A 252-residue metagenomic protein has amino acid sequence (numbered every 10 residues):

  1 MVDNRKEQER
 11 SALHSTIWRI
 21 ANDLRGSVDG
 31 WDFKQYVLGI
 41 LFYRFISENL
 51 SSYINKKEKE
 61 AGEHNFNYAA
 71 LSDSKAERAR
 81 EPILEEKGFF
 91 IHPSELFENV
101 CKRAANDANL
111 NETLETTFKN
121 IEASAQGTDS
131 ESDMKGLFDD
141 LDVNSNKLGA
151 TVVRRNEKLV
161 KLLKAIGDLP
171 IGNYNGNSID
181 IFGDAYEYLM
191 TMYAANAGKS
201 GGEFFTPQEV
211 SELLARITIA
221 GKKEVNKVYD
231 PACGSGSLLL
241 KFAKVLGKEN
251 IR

Functional and structural regions predicted by a protein language model:
M1-K222: Non-catalytic, mostly N-terminal accessory regions of nucleic-acid modification and defense proteins
S200-R252: Conserved S-adenosyl-L-methionine
